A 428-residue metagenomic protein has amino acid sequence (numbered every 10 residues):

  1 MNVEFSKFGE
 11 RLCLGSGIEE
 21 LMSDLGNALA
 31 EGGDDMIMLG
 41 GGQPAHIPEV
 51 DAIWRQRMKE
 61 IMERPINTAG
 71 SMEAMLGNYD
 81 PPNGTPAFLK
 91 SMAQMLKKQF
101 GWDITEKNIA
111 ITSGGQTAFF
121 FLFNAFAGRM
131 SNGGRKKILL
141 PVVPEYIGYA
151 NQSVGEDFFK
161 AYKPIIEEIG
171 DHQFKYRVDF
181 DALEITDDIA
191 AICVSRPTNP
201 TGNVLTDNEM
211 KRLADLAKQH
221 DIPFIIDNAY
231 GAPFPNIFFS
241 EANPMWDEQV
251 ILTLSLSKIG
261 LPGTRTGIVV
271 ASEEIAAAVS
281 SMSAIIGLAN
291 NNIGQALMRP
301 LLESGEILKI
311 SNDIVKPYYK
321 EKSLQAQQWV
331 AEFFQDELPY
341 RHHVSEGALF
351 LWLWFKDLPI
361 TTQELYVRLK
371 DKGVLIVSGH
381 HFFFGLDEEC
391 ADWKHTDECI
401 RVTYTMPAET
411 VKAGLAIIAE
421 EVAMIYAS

Functional and structural regions predicted by a protein language model:
N2-N83, Q94, H220-I222, V374-L375 (+1 more regions): N-terminal "arm"/small-domain region of PLP-dependent enzymes with the aminotransferase-like
G26, A30, F350-R401, A413: Conserved C-terminal alpha-helix-loop-beta "cap" of PLP-dependent enzymes that closes/shapes the active-site mouth
G40, D313-Q327, P339-F355: Conserved glycine-rich beta-strand-loop-beta hairpin in the small C-terminal domain of fold type I
G42-H46, Q116-T117, E145-G148, P197-P200 (+9 more regions): Short, solvent-exposed loop/turn segments at secondary-structure junctions
R64-I66, M72-H220, F224-D247, I251 (+1 more regions): Conserved core of the PLP fold type I
P86-K90, Q94, K98, W102-D103 (+4 more regions): PLP-dependent enzyme catalytic core of the Aspartate aminotransferase-like
E241-S281, A289-G294, V411-L415: Active-site PLP attachment segment
S280-I286, S304-W329, L358: Structural signature of PLP-dependent enzymes
